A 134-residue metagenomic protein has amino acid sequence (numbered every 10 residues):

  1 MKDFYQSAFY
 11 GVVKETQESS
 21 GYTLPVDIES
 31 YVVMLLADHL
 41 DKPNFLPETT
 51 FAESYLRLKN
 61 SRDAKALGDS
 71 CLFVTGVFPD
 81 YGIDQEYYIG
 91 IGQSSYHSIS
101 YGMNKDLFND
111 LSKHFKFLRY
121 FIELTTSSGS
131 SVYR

Functional and structural regions predicted by a protein language model:
M1-S128: Long, non-catalytic protein-protein interaction scaffolds
